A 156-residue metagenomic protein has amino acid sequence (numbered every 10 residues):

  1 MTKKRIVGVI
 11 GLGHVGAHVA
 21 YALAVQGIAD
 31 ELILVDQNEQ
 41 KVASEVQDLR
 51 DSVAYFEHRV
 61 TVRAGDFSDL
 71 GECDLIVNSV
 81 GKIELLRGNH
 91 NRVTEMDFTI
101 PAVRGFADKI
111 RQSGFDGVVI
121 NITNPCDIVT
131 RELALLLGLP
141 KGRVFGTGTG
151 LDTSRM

Functional and structural regions predicted by a protein language model:
T2-V7: Extreme N-terminal starter segment of soluble prokaryotic enzymes
G8-V9, L34: Hydrophobic Val/Ile/Leu positions in short beta-strands of Rossmann-like dinucleotide-binding domains
L12-G13: Glycine-rich Rossmann-fold phosphate-binding loop(s) that bind the pyrophosphate of adenine dinucleotide cofactors
G16-A17: N-terminal Rossmann-fold NAD(P) dinucleotide-binding loop
L23: Aromatic pocket-lining residues of Rossmann-like dinucleotide-binding sites
Q37-C73: Conserved N-terminal Rossmann-fold NAD(P) cofactor-binding segment
R59-V118: Rossmann-like NAD(P)-binding element
N121-M156: Rossmann-fold dinucleotide-binding core
